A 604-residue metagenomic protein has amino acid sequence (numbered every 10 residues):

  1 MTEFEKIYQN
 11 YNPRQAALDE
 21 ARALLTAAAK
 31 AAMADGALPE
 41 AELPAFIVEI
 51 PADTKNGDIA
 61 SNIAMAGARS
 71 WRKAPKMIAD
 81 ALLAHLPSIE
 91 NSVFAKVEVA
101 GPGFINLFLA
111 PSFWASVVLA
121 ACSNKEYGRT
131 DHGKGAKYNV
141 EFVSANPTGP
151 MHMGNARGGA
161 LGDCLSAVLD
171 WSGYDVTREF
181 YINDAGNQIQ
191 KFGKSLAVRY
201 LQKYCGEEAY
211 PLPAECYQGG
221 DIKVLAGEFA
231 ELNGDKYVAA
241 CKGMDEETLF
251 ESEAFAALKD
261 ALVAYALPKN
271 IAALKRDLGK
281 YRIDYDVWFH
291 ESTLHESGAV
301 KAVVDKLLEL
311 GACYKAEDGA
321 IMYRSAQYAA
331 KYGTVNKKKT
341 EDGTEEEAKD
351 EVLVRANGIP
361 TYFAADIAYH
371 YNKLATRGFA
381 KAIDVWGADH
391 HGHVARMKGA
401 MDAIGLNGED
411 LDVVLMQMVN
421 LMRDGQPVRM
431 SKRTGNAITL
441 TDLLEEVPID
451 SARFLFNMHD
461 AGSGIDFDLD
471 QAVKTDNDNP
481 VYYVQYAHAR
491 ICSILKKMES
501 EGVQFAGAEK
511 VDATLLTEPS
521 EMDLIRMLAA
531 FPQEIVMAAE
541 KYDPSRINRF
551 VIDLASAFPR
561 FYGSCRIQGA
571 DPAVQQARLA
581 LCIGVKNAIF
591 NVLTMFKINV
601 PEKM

Functional and structural regions predicted by a protein language model:
T2-A115, N124, R129-M604: Non-catalytic interaction-recognition regions
